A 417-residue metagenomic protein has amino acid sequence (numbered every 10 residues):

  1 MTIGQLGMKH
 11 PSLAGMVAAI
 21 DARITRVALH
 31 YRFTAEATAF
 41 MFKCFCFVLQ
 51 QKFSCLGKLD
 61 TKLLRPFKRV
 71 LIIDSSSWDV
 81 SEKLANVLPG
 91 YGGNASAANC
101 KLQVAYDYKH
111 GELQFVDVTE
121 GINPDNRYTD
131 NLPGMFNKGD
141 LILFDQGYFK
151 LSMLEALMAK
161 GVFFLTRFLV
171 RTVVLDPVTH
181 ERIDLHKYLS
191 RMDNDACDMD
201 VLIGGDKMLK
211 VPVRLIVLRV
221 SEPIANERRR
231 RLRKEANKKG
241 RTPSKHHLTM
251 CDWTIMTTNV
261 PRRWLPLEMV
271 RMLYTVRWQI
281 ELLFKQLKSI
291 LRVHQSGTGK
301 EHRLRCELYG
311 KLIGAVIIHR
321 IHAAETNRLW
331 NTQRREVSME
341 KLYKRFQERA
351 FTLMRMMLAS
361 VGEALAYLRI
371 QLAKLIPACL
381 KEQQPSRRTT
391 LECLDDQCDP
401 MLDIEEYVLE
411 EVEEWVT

Functional and structural regions predicted by a protein language model:
M1-H10, G15, R23-I24, A28-E36 (+4 more regions): Single, function-defining residue in the core of a domain
A18: Phosphate-interaction motifs
C55: Phosphate-interacting basic helix/loop segments used at nucleotide- and nucleic-acid interfaces
D60: N-terminal phosphate-binding or glycine-rich loops at protein starts, especially the Walker A/P-loop of NTPases
